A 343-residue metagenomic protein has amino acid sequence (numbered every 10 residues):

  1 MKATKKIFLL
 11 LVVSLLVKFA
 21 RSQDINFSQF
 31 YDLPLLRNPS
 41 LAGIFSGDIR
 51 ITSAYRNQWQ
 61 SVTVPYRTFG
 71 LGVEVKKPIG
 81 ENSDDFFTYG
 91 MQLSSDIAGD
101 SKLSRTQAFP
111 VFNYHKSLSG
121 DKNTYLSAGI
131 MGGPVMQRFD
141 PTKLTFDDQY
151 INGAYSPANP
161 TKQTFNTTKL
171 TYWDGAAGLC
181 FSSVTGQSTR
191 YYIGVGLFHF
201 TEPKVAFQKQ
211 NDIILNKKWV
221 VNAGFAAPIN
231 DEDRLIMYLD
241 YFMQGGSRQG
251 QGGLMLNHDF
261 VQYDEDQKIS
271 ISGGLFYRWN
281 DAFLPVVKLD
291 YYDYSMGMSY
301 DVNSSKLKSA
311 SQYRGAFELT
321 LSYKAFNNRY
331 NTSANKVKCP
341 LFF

Functional and structural regions predicted by a protein language model:
M1: NAD-dependent ADP-ribosyltransferases
T4-L16: Sec-dependent N-terminal signal peptides
K18-S22: Sec/Tat signal peptide C-region and signal peptidase I cleavage site
Q23-F343: Subset of outer-membrane beta-barrel
